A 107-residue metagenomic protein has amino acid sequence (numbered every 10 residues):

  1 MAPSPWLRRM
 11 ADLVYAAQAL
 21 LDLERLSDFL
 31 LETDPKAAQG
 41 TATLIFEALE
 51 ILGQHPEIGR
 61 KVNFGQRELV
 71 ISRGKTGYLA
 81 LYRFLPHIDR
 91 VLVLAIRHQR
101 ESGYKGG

Functional and structural regions predicted by a protein language model:
M1-L44: Arg/Lys-rich, positively charged N-terminal/basic patches that mediate binding to nucleic acids
A2-R9, R73-G107: Enriched for short, Lys/Arg-rich terminal
A17, D22, F29, A48-I51 (+3 more regions): Residue-level recognition of specific faces of alpha-helices
F29-T33, S72, L85: Histidine kinase transmitter module recognition
A38, G59, R90-V93: Internal amphipathic alpha-helical segments of the cytochrome P450 catalytic fold
E47-G74: A short, surface-exposed loop/turn module that caps and links secondary-structure elements
